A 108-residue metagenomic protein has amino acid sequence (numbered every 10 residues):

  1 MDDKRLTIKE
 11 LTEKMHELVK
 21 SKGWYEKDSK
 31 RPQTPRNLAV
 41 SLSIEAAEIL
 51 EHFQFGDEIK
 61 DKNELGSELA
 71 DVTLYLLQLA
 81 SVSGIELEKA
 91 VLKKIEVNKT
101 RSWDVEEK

Functional and structural regions predicted by a protein language model:
M1-L69, T73-K108: Flexible "arm" and connector segments at domain edges
